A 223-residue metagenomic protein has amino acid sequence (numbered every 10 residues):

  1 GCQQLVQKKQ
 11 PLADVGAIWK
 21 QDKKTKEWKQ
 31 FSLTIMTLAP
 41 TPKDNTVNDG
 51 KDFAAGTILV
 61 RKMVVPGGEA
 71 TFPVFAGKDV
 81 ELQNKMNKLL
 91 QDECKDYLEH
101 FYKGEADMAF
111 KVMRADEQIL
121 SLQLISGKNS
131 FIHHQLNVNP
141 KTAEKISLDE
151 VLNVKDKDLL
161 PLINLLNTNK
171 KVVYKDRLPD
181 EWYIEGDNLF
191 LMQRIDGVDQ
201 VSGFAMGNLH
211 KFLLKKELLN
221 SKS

Functional and structural regions predicted by a protein language model:
C2-S223: Compositionally biased intrinsically disordered regions enriched in Thr/Gly
